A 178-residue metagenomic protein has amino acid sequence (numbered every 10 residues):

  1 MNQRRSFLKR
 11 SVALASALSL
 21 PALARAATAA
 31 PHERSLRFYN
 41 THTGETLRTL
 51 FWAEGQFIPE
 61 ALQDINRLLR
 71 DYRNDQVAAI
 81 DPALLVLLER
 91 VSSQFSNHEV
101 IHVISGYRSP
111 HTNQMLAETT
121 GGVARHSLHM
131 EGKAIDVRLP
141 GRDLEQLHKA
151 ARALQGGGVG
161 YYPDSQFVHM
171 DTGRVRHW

Functional and structural regions predicted by a protein language model:
M1-N2: N-terminal secretory signal peptides
S6-A26: N-terminal export signals
A22-F51: C-terminal segment of N-terminal export signals and the immediately downstream linker at the start of the mature
A29, R34-Y39, G122-W178: Catalytic cores and adjacent binding grooves of peptidoglycan-active enzymes
Q56-I104: Active-site acidic/histidine clusters and adjacent loop/turn architecture that either coordinate catalytic ions
L85-S92, N113, L144, H148: Extracytoplasmic/secreted envelope proteins and their assembly/folding machinery, especially bacterial periplasmic
V100-Q114: Acidic helix-start/capping segments at beta-turn-to-alpha-helix junctions
P110-R125: Charged, often glycine-rich, active-site loop that binds/positions anionic groups
